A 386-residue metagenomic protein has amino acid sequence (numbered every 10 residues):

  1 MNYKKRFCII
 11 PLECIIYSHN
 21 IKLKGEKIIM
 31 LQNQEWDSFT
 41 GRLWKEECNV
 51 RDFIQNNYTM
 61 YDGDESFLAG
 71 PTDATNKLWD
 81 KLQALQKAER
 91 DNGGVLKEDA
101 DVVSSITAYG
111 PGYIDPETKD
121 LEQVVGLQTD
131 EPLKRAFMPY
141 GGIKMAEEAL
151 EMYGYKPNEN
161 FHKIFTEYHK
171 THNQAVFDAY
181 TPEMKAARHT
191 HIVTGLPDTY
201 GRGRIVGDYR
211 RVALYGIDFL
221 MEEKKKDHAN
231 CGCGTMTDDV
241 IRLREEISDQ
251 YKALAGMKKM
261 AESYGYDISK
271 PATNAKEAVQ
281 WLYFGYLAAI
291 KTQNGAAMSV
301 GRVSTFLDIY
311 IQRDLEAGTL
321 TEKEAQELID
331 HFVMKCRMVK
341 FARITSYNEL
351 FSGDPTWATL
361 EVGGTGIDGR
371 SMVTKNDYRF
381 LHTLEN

Functional and structural regions predicted by a protein language model:
N2-K5: Polybasic, lysine-rich low-complexity intrinsically disordered segments
I9-I10, I15-K22, E26: Short, positively charged and aromatic/hydrophobic N-terminal segments
I29-N386: Conserved catalytic cores of very large enzyme subunits
